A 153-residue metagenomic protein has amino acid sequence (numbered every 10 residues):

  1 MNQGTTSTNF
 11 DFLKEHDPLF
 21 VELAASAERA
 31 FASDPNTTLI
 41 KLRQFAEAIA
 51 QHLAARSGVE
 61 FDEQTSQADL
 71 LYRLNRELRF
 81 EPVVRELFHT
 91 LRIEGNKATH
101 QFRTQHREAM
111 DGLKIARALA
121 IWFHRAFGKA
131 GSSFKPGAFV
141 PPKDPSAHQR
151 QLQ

Functional and structural regions predicted by a protein language model:
M1-Q153: Amphipathic alpha-helical interface elements
